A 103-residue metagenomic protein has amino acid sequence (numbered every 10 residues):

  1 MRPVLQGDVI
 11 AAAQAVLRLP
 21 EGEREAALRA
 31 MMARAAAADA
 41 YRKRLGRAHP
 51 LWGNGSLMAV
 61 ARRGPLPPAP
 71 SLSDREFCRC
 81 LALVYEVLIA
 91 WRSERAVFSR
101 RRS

Functional and structural regions predicted by a protein language model:
M1-A36: Short terminal alpha-helical segments
R2-L5, L17, E21, P50 (+1 more regions): Intrinsic-disorder-associated interaction segments
V9, R18, M32, G46 (+3 more regions): Short, flexible coil/linker elements and helix-boundary hinge sites characteristic of intrinsically disordered
E21-R24, M32-K43, S56-A59, I89: Short alpha-helix boundary/capping elements
E25-M31, L45-R47, E94-S103: Short glycine-rich, low-complexity/disordered patches
Y41-L72: Short, charged early-sequence alpha-helical segments and their helix-coil boundaries
G64-S103: Amphipathic alpha-helical binding modules
